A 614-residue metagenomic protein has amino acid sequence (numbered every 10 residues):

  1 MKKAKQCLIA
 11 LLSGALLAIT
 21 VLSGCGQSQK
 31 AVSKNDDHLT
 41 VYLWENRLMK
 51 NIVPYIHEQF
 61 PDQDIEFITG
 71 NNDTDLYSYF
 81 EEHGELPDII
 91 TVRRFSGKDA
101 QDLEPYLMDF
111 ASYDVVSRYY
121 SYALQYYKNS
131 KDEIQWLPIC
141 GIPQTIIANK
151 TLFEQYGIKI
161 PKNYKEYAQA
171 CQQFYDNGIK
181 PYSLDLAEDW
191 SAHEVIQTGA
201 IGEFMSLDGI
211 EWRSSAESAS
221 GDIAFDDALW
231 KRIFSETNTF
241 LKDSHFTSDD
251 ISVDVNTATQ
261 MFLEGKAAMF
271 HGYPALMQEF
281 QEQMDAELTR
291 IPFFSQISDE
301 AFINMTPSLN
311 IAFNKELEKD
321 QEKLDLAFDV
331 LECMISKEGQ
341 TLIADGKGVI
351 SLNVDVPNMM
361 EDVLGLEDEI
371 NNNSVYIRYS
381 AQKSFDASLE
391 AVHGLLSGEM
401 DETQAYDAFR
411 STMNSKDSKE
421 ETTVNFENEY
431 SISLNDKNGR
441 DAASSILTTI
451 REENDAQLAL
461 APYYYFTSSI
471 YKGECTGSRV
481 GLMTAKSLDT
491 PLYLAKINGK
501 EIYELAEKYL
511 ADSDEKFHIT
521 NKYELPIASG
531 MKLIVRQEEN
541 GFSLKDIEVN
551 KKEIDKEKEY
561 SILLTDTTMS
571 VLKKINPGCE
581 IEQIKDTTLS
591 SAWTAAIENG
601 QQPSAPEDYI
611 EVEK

Functional and structural regions predicted by a protein language model:
I19-G97, I160, Q404, K416: Conserved N-terminal structural module of periplasmic/extracytoplasmic solute-binding proteins
R47-L48, E66, M305, A344-D345 (+1 more regions): C-terminal capping/gating helix-and-loop segments adjacent to ligand/active sites or protein-protein/ligand interfaces
E58, E282-D345: Extracytoplasmic/periplasmic substrate-recognition and gating elements
Y79, P87-D88, V116-T151, K180-L186 (+2 more regions): A structural signal for short loop-to-beta-strand junctions that line the ligand-binding cleft of periplasmic/secreted
R93-Q144, K159, E194-V195, T289-I291: Hinge/lid segment of periplasmic solute-binding proteins
Q135, A168-A219: Extracytoplasmic/periplasmic solute-binding protein
A216-D250: Glycine-centered hinge/linker elements that transmit conformational signals in sensory and ligand-binding systems
R440, S444-K614: Feature captures C-terminal
